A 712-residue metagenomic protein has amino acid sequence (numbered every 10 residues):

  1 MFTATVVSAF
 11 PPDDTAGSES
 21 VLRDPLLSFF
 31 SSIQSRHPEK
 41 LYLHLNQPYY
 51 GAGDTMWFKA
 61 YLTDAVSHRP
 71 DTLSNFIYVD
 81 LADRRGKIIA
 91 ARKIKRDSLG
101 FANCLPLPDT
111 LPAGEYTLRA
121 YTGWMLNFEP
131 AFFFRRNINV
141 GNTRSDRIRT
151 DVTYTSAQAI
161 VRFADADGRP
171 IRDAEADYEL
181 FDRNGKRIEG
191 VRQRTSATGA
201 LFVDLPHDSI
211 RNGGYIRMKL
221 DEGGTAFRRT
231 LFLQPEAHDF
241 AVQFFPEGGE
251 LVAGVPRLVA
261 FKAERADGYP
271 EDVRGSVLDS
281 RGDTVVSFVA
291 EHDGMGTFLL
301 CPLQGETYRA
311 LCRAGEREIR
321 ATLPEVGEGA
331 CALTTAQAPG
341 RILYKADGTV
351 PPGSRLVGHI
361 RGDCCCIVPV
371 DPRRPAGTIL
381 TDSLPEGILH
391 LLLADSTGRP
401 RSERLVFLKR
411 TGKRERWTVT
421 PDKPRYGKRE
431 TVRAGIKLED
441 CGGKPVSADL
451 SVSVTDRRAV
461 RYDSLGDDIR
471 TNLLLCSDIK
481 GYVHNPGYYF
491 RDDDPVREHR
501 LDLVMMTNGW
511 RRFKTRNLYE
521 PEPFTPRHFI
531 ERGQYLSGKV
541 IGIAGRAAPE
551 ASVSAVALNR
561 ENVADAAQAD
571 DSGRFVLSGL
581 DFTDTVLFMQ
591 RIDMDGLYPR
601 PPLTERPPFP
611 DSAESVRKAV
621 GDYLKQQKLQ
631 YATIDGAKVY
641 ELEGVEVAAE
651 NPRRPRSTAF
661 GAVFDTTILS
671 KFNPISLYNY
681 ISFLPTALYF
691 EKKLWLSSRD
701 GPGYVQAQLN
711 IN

Functional and structural regions predicted by a protein language model:
M1-D24: Bacterial Sec-dependent N-terminal signal peptides
S32-R36, Q47, G51, T72 (+16 more regions): Surface-exposed, low-complexity/disordered segments and acidic/polar micro-motifs at processing/linker regions
A60, A90-L107, V161, Q193-L205 (+5 more regions): Glycine-centered loop-to-beta-strand initiation motif
H68-P70, D109-T117, S209-Y215, P385-H390 (+1 more regions): Short glycine/proline/serine/threonine-rich loop/turn segments at secondary-structure transition edges
D71-I77, D173-E175, Y704: Short coil-to-beta strand junction motifs in C2/discoidin
F76-Y78, I88-S98, I188-T198, T284-G294 (+4 more regions): Solvent-exposed serine/threonine-rich low-complexity stretches and specific carbohydrate-binding patches
I77-A91, D177-R192, R274-F288, G358-C365 (+3 more regions): Short amphipathic beta-strand segments in non-cytosolic proteins
L696-N712: Periplasmic plug
